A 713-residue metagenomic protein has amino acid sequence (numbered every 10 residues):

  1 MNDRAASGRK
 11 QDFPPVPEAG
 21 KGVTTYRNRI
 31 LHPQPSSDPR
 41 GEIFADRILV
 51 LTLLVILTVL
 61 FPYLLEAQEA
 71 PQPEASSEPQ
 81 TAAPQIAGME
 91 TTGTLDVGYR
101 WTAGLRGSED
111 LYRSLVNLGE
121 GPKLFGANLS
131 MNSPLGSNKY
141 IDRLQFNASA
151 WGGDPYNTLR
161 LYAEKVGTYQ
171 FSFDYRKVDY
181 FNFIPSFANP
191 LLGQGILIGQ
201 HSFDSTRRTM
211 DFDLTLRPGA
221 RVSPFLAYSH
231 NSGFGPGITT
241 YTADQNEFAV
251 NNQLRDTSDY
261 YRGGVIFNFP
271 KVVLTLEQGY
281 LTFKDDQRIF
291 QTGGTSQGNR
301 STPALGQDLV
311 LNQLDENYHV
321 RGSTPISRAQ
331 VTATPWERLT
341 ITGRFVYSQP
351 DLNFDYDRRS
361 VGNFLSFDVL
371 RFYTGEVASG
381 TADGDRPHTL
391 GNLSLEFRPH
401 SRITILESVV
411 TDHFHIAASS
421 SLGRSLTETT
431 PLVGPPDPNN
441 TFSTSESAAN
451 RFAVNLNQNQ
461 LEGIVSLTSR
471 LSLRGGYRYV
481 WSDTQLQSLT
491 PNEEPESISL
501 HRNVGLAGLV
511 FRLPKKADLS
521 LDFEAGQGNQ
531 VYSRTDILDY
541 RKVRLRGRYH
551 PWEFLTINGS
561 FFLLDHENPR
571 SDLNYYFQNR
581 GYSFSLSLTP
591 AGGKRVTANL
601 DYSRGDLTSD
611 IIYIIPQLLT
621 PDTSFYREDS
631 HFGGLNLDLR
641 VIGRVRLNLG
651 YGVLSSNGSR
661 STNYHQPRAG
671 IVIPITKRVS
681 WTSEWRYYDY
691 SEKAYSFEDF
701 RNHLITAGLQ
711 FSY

Functional and structural regions predicted by a protein language model:
N2-L53: Intrinsic disorder/low-complexity segments
G22-T24, V59, V672: Hydrophobic alpha-helical membrane context
V50-P62: Bacterial N-terminal signal peptides
P62-A70: Signal peptide processing junction and immediate N-terminal pro/mature segment of secreted/exported proteins
E69-A87, T91, R100-Y713: Gram-negative and organellar
